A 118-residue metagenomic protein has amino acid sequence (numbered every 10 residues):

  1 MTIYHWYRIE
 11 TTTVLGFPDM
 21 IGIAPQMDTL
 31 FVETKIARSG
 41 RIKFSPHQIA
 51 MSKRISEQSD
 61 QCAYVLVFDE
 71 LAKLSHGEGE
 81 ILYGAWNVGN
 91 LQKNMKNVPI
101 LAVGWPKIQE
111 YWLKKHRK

Functional and structural regions predicted by a protein language model:
M1, L82, W86, N90-K96 (+1 more regions): Structured catalytic cores of enzymes that bind and process phosphorylated ligands/cofactors
M1-T11, P25: Acidic-basic catalytic patches of nuclease active cores, encompassing PD-(D/E)XK and other metal-cofactor nuclease
G16: Beta-rich catalytic cores
M20-G22, D28-R38: Conserved catalytic cores of phosphodiester-cleaving nucleases, focusing on short active-site segments
T29, R38-I49: Active-site-adjacent loop/helix micro-motif of nuclease/hydrolase catalytic cores
S56-N90: Nucleic-acid nuclease catalytic cores
N94-K118: Charged phosphate-binding loop/patch that engages nucleotide di/tri-phosphates or the phosphate backbone of nucleic
